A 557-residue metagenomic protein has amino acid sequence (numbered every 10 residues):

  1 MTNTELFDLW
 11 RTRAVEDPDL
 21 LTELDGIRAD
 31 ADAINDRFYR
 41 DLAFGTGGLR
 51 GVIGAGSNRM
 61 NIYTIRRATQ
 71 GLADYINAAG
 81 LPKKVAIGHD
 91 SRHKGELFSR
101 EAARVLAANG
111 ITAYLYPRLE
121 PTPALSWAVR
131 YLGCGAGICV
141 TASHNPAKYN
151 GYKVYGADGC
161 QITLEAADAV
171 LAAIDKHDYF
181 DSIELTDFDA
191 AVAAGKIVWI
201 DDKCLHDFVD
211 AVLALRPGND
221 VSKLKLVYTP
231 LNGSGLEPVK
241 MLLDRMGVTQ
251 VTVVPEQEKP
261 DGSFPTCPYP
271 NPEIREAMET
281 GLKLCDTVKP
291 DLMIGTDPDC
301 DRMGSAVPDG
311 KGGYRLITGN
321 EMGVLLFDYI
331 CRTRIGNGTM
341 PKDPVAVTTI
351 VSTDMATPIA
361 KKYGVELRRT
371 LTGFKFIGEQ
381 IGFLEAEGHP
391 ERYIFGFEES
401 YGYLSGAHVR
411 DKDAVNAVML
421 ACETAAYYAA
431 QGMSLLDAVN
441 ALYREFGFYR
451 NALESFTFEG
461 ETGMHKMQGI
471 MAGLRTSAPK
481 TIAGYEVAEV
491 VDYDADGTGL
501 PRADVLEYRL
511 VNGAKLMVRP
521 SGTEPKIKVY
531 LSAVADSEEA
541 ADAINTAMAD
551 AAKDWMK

Functional and structural regions predicted by a protein language model:
E5-A102, N109, D189-V192, I197-L224 (+1 more regions): An N-terminal, well-structured beta->alpha segment
V15, A33-F38, L42, N150-E279 (+1 more regions): Gly/Ser/Thr-enriched, mixed-charge loops and adjacent short helices that form phosphate/oxyanion-binding elements
F38-N58, A142-S143, P230-L242, P298 (+3 more regions): Conserved phosphate/anionic-ligand binding catalytic regions in large, soluble enzymes, centered on
A86-Y149, R245-S305: N-terminal small/polar loop signature for handling phosphorylated ligands or for N-terminal nucleophile
E96-E101, S126-R130, K148-V154, D175 (+9 more regions): Short acidic, glycine/serine/threonine-rich loops at helix termini
Y155-L185, N320-P344, T348-I359, A414: Glycine-rich phosphate-binding loop plus the immediately following alpha-helix
D286, P290-L292, G313-R315, T333-R519 (+3 more regions): Phosphate-binding and adjacent anionic-ligand microenvironments
